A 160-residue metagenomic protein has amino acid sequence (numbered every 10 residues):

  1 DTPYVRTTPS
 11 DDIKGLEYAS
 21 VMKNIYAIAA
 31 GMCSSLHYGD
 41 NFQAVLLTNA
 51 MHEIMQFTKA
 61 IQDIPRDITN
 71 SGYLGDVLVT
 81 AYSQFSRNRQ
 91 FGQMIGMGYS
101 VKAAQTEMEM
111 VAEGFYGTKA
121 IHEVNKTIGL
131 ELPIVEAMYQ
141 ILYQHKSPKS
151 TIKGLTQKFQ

Functional and structural regions predicted by a protein language model:
D1-D67: Internal alpha-helical scaffold of NAD(P)-dependent oxidoreductase catalytic cores
S20, A81-S83: Short, well-ordered secondary-structure micro-motifs
V21-M22, C33, V77, Y116 (+1 more regions): Gly/Ser/Thr-rich beta-alpha loop segments that engage phosphate groups in nucleotides
A44-L78, S86, M97-M108: Small-residue-rich helix-loop
Q84-Q160: C-terminal active-site/capping subdomain that shapes the small-molecule cofactor and substrate pocket of enzyme
